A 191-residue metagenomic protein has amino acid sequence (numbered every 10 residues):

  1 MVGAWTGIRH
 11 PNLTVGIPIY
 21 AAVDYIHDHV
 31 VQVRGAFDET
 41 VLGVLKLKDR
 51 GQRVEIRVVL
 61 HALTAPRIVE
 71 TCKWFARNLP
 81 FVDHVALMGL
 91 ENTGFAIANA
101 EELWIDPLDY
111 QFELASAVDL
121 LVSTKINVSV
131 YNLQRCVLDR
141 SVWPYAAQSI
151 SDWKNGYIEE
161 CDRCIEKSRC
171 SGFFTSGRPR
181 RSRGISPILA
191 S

Functional and structural regions predicted by a protein language model:
M1-M88: Radical SAM/AdoMet-radical enzyme domain recognition
G16, H27, R34, A100-E101 (+3 more regions): Generic secondary-structure boundary/loop-capping signal
Y25, F95, F174: Glycine/Thr-rich phosphate-binding loops of Rossmann-like dinucleotide-binding domains
H29, R77, L87, F112 (+3 more regions): Charged/polar, solvent-exposed surface patches and flexible loops
V33-R34, L63, T93, G156 (+2 more regions): Surface-exposed loop/turn and secondary-structure junction residues enriched for glycine/proline
R34-D38, W74-R77, W104-P107, A147-S151 (+1 more regions): Short, low-complexity, polar/charged sequence segments that are solvent-exposed and flexible
R67, H84, L90-R169: A C-terminal junction/extension of Radical SAM enzymes
K154, I158-S191: Radical SAM enzyme core and accessory elements
